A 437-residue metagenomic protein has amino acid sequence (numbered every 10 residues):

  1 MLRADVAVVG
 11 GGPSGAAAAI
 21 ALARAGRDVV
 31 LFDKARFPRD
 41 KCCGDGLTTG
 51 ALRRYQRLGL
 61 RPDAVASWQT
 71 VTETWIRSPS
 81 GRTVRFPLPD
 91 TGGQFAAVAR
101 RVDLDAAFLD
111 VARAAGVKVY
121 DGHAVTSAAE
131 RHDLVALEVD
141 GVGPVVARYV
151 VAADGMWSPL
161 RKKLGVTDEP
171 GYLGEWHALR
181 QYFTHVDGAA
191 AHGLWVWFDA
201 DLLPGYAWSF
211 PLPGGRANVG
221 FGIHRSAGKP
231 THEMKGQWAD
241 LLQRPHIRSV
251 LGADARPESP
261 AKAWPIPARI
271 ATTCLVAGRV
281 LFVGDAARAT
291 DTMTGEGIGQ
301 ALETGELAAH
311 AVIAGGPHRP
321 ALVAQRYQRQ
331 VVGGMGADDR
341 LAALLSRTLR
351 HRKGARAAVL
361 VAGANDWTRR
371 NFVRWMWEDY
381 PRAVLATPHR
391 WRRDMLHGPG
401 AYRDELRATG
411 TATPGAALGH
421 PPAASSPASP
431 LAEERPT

Functional and structural regions predicted by a protein language model:
M1-S14: Beta1/beta-strand and adjacent pyrophosphate-binding region of the FAD-binding site in flavoprotein oxidoreductases
S14, F37, W157: Conserved Rossmann-like nucleotide-cofactor binding loop
A23-C43: Glycine-rich FAD pyrophosphate-binding loop
R36-Q56: Conserved N-terminal glycine-rich FAD pyrophosphate-binding loop of Rossmann-like flavoproteins
L52-A106: A conserved beta-strand/loop capping segment in the N-terminal third of enzymes that catalyze redox or closely related
S67, A227-V312: FAD/FMN-dependent oxidoreductases across multiple families
V111-L251: Predominantly flavin-linked oxidoreductase catalytic cores and closely associated redox partners
H310-T437: C-terminal helical "tail/cap" subdomain of flavin- and related membrane-associated enzymes
